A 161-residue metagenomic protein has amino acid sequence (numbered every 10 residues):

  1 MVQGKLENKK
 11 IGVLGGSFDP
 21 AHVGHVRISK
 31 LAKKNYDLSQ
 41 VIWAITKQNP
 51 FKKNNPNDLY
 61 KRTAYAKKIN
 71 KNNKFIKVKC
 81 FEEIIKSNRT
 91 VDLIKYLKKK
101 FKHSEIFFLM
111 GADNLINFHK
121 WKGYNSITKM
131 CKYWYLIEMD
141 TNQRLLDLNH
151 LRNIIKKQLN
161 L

Functional and structural regions predicted by a protein language model:
M1-L161: Nucleotidyltransferase catalytic core that binds NTPs
